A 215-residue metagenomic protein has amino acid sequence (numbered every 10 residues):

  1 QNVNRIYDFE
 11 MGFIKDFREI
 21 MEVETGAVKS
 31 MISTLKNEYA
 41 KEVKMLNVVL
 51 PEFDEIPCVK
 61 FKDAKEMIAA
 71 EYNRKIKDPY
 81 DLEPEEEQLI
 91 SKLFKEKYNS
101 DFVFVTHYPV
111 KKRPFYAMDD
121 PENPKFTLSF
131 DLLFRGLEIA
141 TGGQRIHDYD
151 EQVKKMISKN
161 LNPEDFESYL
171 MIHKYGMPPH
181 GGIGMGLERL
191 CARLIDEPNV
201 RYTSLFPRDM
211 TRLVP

Functional and structural regions predicted by a protein language model:
N2-D16, V23, S100-P215: TRNA-recognition modules of translation machinery and tRNA-sensing kinases, especially anticodon-binding
G26-R135, S158-M171, Y175-G176: Metal-assisted phosphate- and nucleotidyl-transfer catalytic regions
